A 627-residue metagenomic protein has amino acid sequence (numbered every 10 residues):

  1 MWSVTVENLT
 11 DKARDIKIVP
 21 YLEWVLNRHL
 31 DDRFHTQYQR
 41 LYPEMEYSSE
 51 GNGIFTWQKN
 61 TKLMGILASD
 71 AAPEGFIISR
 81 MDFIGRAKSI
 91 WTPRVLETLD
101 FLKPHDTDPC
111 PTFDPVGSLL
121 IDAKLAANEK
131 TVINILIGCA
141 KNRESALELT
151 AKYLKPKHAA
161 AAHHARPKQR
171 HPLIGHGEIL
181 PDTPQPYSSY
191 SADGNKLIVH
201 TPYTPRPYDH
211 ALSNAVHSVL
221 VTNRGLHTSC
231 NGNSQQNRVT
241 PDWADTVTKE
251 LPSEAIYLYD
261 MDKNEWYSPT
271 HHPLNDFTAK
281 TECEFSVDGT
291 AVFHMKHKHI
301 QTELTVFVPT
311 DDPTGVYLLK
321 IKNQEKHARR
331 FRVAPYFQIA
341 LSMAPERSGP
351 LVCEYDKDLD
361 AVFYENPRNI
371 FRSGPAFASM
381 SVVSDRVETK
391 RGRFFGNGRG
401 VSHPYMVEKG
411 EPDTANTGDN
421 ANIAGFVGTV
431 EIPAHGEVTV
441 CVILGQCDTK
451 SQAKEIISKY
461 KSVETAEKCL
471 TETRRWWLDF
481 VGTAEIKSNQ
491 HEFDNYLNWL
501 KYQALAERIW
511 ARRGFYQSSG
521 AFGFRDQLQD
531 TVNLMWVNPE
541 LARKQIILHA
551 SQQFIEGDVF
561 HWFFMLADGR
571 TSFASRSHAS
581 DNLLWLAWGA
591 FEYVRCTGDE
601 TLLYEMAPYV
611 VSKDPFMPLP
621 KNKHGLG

Functional and structural regions predicted by a protein language model:
M1-L528, E540, Q545-L548, Q552 (+1 more regions): Anionic coordination/interaction segments
Y259-D260, T531-G627: Aromatic-rich carbohydrate-recognition surfaces in CAZymes
